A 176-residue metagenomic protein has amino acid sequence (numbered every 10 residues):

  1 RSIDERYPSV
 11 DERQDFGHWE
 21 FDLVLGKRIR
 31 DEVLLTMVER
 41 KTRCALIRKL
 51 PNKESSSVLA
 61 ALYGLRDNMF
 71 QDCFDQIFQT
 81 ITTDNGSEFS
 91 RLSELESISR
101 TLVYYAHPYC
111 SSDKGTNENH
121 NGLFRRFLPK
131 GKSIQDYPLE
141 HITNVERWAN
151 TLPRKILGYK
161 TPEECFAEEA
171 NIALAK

Functional and structural regions predicted by a protein language model:
R1-L34: Mobile-element integrase/transposase regions, centering on the N-terminal DNA-binding/Zn-coordinating module
D22, D72-F89: Acidic/histidine-rich, metal-coordinating catalytic segments
D22, M37, R43, L62 (+4 more regions): Mobile genetic element proteins and their domesticated derivatives, centered on retroelements and DNA transposons
K27-R30, I47-D72: Active-site beta-loop-alpha junctions of metal-dependent nucleic acid enzymes, especially the RNase H-like/DDE
E32, R40-A45: Coil-to-beta-strand transition motifs
R43-R48, Y105, K130: Short small-residue beta-strand/loop micro-motif enriched in glycine and branched aliphatics
T83-N85, S90-S93, I98, Y105-L128 (+1 more regions): RNase H-like two-metal-ion nuclease catalytic core shared by retroviral integrases and related mobile-element nucleases
K130-K176: C-terminal domain-tail junction helix/linker
